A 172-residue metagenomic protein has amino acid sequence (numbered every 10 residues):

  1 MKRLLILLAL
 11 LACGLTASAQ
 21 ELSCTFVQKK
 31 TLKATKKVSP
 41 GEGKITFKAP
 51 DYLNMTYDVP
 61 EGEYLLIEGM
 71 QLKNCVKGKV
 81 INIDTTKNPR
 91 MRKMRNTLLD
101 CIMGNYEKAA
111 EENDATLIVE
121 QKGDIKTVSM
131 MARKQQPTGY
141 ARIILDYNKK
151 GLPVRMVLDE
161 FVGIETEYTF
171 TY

Functional and structural regions predicted by a protein language model:
L4-C13: Sec-dependent N-terminal signal peptides
C13-A19: Sec/Tat signal peptide C-region and signal peptidase I cleavage site
Q20-A34, V38-T46, V59, K73 (+3 more regions): Polybasic/polar functional segments that serve as interface/processing modules
E21-T31, V38, K77-K134: Flexible, processing/modification-adjacent segments and terminal tails in exported/periplasmic/extracellular proteins
S23, L53-N54, Y64-L66, K73 (+2 more regions): General beta-strand recognition
E42-K44, G62-Y64, T116-I118, R142-D146: Short, surface-exposed charged micro-motifs
I45-T97, T166: An acidic-aromatic
V119-Y172: Gly/Pro-enriched, hydrophobic low-complexity segments that function as extracytoplasmic propeptides/linkers
